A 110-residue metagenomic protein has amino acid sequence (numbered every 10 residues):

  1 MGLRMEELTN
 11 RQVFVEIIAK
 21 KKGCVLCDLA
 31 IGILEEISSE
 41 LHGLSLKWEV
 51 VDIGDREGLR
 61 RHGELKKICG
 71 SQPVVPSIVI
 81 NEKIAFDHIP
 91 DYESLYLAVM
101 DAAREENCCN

Functional and structural regions predicted by a protein language model:
G2-H42: Local sequence-structure signature of Cys/Sec-based thiol-disulfide redox active-site neighborhoods
Q12-F14, Q72-V75: A structure-centric signal for secondary-structure junctions around beta-strands
V15-I17, L34, W48, I78-I80 (+2 more regions): Hydrophobic beta-strand residues in large extracellular and virion-surface proteins
D28-G32, R60, P90: Generic recognition of short, well-ordered alpha-helical segments
S38-H42, L65-G70, A103: Alpha-helix termini
H42-E49: A generic structural motif
V50-P73: Thioredoxin-like thiol-disulfide oxidoreductase module
V74, V79-C109: Non-catalytic, surface beta->alpha helical segment in thiol-disulfide oxidoreductase systems
